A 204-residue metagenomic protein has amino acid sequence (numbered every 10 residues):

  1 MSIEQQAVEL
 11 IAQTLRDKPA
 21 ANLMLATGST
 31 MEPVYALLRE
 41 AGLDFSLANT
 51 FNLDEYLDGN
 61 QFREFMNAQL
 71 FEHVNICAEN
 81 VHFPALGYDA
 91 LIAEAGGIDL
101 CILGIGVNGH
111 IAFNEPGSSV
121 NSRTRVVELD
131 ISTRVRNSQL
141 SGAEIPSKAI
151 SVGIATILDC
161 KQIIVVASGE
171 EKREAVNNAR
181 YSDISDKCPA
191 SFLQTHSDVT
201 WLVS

Functional and structural regions predicted by a protein language model:
M1-L23: N-terminal glycine-/serine-/threonine-rich phosphate-binding loop
D17-A41: Glycine-rich N-terminal segment of FAD-binding domains in flavoprotein oxidoreductases, spanning the beta-loop-helix
L25-T30, L103-V107, S168: Glycine-rich beta-strand-to-loop/alpha-helix junction loops that act as flexible
L37-F45, A68-Q69, P116-R125, Y181-I184: A glycine- and small-aliphatic-rich helix-loop capping segment at beta-alpha/alpha-beta transitions that lines
F45-I102: Ligand-binding beta-strand-loop-alpha-helix segment within the catalytic cores of soluble metabolic enzymes
G96-N121: Glycine-rich phosphate-binding loop
A112-I154: Class I SAM-dependent methyltransferase SAM-binding "motif I" and its flanking Rossmann-like core
G153-A155, D159-S204: ATP/nucleoside-binding phosphotransfer catalytic cores, i.e., glycine-rich phosphate-binding loops
